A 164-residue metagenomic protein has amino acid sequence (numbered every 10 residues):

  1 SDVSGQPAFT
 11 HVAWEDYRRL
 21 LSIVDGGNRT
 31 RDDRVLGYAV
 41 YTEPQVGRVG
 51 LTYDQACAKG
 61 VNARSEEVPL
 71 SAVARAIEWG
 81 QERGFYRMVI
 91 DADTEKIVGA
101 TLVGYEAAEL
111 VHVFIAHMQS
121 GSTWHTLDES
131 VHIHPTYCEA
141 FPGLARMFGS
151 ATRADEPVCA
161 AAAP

Functional and structural regions predicted by a protein language model:
S1-R34, E95, T136: Rossmann-like dinucleotide/flavin-binding elements
D2-A8, A39-V46: Short beta-strand and adjoining strand-loop segment in the mid-core of the Rossmann-like NAD(P)-dependent dehydrogenase
D25, R29-T30, Y41-P164: Flexible, glycine-rich terminal cap/loop adjacent to redox cofactors in electron-transfer oxidoreductases
